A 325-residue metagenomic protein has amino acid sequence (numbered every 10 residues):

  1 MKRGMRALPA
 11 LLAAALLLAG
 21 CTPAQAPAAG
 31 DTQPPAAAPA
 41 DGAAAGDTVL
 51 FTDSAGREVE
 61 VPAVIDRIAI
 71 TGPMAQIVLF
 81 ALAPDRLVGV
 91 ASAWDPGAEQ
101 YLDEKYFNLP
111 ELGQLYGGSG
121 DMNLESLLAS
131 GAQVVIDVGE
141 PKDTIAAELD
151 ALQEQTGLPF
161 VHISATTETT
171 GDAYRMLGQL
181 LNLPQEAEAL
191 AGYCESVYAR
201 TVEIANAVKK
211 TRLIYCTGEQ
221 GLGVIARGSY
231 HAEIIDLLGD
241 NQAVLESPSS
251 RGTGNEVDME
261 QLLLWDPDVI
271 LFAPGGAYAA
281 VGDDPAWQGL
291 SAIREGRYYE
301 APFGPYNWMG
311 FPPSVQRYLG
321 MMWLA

Functional and structural regions predicted by a protein language model:
M1-L11: Bacterial N-terminal signal peptides that target proteins for export
R3-G4, C21-V78, Q185-C216: Bacterial Sec-exported substrate-binding components of ABC uptake systems
L16-G20: C-terminal motif of bacterial Sec signal peptides marking the signal peptidase cleavage site
T48-F51, E58-E60, A147-G223, V244-L245 (+1 more regions): Extracytoplasmic substrate-binding proteins
S54-G56, P110-E125, P248-M259: Short helix-initiation/N-cap motifs at beta->coil->alpha
A69-T71, V88-A91, V134-V138, P159-S164 (+5 more regions): Structural recognition of the beta-strand scaffold that forms the well-ordered cores of secreted hydrolase catalytic
M74-S130, V134-P141, D240-A243: A short, structured surface patch at a secondary-structure boundary
Y116, V224-T253: Alpha-helical, coiled-coil/dimerization segments enriched in small aliphatic residues
